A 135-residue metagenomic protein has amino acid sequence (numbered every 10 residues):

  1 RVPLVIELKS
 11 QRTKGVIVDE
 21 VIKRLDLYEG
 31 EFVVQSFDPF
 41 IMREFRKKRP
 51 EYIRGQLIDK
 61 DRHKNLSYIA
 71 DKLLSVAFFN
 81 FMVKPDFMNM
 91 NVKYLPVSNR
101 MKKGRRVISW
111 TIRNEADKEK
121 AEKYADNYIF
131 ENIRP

Functional and structural regions predicted by a protein language model:
R1-P135: Short loop-to-alpha-helix "cap/lid" segments that border enzyme active sites across diverse enzyme classes
